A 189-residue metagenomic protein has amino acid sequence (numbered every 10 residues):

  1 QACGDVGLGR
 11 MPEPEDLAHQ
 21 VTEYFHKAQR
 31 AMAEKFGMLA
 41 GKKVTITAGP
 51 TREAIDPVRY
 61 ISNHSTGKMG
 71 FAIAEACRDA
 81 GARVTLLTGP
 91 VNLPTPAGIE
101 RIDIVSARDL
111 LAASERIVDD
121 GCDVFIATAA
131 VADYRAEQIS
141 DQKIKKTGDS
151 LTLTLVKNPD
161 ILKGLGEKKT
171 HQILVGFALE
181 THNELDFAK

Functional and structural regions predicted by a protein language model:
Q1-K189: A cross-family phosphate/adenosyl-ligand binding-site feature
